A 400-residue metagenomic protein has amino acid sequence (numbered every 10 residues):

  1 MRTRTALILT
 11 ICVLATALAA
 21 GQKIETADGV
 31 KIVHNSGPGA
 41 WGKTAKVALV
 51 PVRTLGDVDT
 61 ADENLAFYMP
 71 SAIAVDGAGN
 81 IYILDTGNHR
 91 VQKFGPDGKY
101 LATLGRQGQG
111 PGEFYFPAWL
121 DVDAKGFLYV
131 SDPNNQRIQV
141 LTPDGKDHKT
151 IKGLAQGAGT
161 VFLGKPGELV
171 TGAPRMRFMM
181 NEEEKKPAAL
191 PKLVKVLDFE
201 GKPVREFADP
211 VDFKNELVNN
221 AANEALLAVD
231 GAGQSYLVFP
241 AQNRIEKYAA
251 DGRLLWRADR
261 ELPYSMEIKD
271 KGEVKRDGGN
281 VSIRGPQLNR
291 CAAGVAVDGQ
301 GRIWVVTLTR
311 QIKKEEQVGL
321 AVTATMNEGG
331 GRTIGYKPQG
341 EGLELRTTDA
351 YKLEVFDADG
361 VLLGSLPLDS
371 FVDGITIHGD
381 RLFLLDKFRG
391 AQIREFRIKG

Functional and structural regions predicted by a protein language model:
M1-I8: Bacterial N-terminal signal peptides that target proteins for export
I8-A17: Bacterial N-terminal signal peptides
A20-G400: Eukaryotic scaffold repeat domains enriched in small/polar residues
